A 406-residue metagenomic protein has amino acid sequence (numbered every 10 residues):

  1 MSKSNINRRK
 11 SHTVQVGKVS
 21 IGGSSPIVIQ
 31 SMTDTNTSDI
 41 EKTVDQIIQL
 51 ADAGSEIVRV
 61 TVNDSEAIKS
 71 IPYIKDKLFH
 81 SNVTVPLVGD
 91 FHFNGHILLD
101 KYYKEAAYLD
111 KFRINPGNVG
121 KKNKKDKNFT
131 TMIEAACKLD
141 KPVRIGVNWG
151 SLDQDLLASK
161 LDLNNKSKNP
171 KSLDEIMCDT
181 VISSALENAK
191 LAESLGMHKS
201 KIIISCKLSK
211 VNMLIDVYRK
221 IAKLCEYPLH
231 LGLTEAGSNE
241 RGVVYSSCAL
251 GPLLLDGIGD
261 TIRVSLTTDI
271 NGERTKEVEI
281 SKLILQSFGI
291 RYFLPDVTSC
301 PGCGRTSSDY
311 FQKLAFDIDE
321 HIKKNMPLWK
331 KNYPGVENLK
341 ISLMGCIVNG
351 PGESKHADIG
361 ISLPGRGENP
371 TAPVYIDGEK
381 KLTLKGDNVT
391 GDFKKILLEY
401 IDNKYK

Functional and structural regions predicted by a protein language model:
M1-S31, E320, K330-Y333: N-terminal amphipathic alpha-helix/helix-capping segment at the start of soluble metabolic enzymes
I27-T33, E56-V60, V85-F91, D110-I114 (+6 more regions): Hydrophobic faces of well-ordered beta-strands that scaffold small-molecule active sites in alpha/beta enzyme cores
G54-R59, Y108-N123, L233, D256-R274 (+2 more regions): Glycine-rich phosphate-binding active-site loops on the catalytic face of alpha/beta enzymes
S55-N188, V211: Active-site beta->alpha loop and helix N-cap motifs at the rims of alpha/beta catalytic domains
L87, F93-A106, Q154, N212-R219 (+2 more regions): Catalytic cores of alpha/beta
I133-E134, L156-L157, L161-N332, V336 (+1 more regions): Catalytic alpha/beta core domains of metabolic enzymes, predominantly
I347-E353, A357-K380: Nucleotide-binding motor/catalytic cores of P-loop/tubulin-like NTPases across gene-expression machines
K355-G367, D387-K406: Terminal leader/tail segments of proteins
